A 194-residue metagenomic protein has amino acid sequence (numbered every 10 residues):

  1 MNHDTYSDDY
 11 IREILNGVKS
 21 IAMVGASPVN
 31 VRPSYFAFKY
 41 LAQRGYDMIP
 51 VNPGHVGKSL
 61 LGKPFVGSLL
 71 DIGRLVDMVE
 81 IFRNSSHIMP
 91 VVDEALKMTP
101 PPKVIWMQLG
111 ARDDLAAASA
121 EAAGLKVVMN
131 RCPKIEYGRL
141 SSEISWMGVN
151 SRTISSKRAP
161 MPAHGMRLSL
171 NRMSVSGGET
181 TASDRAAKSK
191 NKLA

Functional and structural regions predicted by a protein language model:
M1-G17: Short N-terminal or domain-adjacent regulatory/targeting segments
H3-S7, K58-R74, E80-P90: Glycine-rich, highly charged phosphate/nucleotide-binding loops
V29-V31, K39-S59: NAD(P)-binding Rossmann-fold cofactor-contacting core
R44-Y46, T99-K103, A123-L125: A short helix->loop->beta-strand "cap" motif at the edges of active sites that frequently abuts
S59-L61, V76-D77, D114-A118, E136-E143: Short, charged, surface-exposed secondary-structure boundary motifs
A95-A120: ADP-ribose/adenylate-binding Rossmann-like module
E136-A186, N191-L193: A charged, well-structured terminal subsegment
